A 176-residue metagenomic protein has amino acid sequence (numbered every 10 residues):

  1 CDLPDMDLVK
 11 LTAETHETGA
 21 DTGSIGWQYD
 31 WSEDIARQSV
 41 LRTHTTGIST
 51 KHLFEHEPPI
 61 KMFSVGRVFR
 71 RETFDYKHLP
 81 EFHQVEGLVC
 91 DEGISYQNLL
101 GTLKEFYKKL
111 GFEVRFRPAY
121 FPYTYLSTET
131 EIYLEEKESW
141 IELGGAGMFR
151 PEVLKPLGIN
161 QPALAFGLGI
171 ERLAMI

Functional and structural regions predicted by a protein language model:
C1-I176: TRNA-recognition modules of translation machinery and tRNA-sensing kinases, especially anticodon-binding
